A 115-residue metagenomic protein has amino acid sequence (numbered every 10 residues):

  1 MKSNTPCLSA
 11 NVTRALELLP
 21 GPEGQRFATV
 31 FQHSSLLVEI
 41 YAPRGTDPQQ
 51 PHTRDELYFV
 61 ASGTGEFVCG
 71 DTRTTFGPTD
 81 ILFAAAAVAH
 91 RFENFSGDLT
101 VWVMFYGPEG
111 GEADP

Functional and structural regions predicted by a protein language model:
M1-I40, G45-Q50: A short, N-terminal "cap"/entry segment at the start of jelly-roll beta-barrel domains of the cupin/DSBH fold
Q32, V68-T72, F95: Short strand-coil-strand connectors
S35, R54, D98-L99: A structure-centric signal for secondary-structure junctions around beta-strands
H52-F67: Short, conserved beta-strand element in jelly-roll/cupin
D55, I81-F83, F105: A generic "structured core" feature
S62, G70, Y106: Cofactor-binding loop segments of dinucleotide-utilizing enzymes, especially the Rossmann-like FAD- and NAD(P)+-binding
D71-A86: Short acidic-glycine-tyrosine-enriched beta hairpin
A86-E112: Ligand-binding loop in jelly-roll beta-barrel domains
